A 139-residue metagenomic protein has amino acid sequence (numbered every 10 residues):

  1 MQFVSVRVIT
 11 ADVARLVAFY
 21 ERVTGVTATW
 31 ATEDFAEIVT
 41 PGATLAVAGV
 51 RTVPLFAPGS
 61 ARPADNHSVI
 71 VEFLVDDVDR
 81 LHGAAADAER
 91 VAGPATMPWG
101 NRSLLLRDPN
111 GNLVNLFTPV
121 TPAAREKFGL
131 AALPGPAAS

Functional and structural regions predicted by a protein language model:
M1-V4, V26-E72, R80-R107, P119-S139: Vicinal oxygen chelate
R7-D12, P98: Conserved beta-strand-loop-alpha-helix junction that forms the acyl-donor binding cleft
I9, E72-L74: Short hydrophobic/aromatic beta-strand micro-patches that form the beta-sheet surface supporting nucleotide- or nucleic
D12-V13, D76-V78: Helix N-cap motif at beta-to-alpha junctions
L16-E21, A85, G111: Conserved active-site tyrosine of GNAT-family acetyltransferases
